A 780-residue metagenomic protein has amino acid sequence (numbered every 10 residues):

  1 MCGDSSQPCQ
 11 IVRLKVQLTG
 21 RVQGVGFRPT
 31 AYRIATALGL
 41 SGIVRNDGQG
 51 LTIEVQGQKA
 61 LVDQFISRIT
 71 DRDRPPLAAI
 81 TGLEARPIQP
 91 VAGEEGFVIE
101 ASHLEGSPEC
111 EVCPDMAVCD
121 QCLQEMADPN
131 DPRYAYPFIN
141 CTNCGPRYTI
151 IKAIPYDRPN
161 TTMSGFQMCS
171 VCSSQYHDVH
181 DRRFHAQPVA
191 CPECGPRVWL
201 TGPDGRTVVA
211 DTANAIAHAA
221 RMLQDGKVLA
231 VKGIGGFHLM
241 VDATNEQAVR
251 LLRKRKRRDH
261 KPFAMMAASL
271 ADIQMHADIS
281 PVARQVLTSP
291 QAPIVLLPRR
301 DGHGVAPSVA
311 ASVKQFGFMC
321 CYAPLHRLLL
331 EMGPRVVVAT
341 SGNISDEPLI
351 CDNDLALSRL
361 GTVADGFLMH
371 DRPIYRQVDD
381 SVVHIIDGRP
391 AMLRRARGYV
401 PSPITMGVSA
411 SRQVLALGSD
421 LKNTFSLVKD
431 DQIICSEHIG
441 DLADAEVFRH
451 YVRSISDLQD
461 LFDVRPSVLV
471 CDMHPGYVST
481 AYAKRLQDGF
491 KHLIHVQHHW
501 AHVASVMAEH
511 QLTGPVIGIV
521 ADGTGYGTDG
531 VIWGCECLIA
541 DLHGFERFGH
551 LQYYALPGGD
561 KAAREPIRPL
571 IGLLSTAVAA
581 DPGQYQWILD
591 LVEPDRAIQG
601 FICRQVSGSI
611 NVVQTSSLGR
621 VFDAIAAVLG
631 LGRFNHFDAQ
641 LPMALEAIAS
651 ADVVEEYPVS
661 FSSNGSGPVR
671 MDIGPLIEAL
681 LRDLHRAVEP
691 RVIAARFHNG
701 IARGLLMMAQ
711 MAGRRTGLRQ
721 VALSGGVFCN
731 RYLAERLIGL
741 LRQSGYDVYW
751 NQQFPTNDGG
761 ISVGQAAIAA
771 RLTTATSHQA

Functional and structural regions predicted by a protein language model:
M1-P188, P192-W199: Intrinsically disordered, low-complexity, mixed-charge
R72, L77, Q175, M332-V408 (+2 more regions): Internal gly/pro-rich beta-alpha loop/helix module that stabilizes soluble enzyme cofactors or their anionic handles
A85-P87, V228, G236-R299: A phosphate-binding glycine/aspartate-rich beta-alpha loop in the early core of alpha/beta enzymes
P188, G195-R197, S419-R449, R453-D457 (+3 more regions): A contiguous, well-structured pocket-lining segment that forms one wall/lid of small-molecule binding clefts in soluble
A230, D463-P475, T716-V727: Short glycine-rich phosphate-binding loop at a beta-alpha junction
Q274-I279, L328, L349-D354, D380-S381 (+2 more regions): Conserved phosphate-binding catalytic cores of ATP/NTP-utilizing and phosphoryl-transfer enzymes
F490-H502, Q720-S724, R731, L737-I761: Conserved phosphate-binding/catalytic loops in two-lobed NTP-binding clefts
H499-A521, G525-G527, P566-S575, Y749-A780: Glycine-rich phosphate-binding/hydrolytic loop that grips phosphoryl groups
